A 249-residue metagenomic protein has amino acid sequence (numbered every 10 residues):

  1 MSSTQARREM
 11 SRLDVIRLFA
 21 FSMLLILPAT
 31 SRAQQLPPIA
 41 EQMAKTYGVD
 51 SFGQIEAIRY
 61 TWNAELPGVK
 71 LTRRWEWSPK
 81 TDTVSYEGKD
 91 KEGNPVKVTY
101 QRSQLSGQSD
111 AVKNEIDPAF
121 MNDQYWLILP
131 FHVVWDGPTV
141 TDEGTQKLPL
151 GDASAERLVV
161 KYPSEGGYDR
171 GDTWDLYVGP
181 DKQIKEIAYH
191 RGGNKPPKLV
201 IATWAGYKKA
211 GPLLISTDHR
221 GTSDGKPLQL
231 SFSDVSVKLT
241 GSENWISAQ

Functional and structural regions predicted by a protein language model:
M1-I16: N-terminal secretory signal peptides that target proteins for export/translocation
R17-P28: Bacterial N-terminal signal peptides
I26, A44-S51, W126-P130: Intrinsically disordered, low-complexity boundary segments flanking structured domains
A29-A33: Sec/Tat signal peptide C-region and signal peptidase I cleavage site
Q34-E41, Y100-D172, G192-P196, A248-Q249: Flexible, processing/modification-adjacent segments and terminal tails in exported/periplasmic/extracellular proteins
P37-V112, D136-T145: N-terminal mature ectodomain segment of secretory-pathway/periplasmic proteins
F52, W77-P79, Y125-W126, W174 (+1 more regions): Tryptophan-centric aromatic hotspots in well-structured domains and transmembrane helices
D152-A248: Gly/Pro-enriched, hydrophobic low-complexity segments that function as extracytoplasmic propeptides/linkers
